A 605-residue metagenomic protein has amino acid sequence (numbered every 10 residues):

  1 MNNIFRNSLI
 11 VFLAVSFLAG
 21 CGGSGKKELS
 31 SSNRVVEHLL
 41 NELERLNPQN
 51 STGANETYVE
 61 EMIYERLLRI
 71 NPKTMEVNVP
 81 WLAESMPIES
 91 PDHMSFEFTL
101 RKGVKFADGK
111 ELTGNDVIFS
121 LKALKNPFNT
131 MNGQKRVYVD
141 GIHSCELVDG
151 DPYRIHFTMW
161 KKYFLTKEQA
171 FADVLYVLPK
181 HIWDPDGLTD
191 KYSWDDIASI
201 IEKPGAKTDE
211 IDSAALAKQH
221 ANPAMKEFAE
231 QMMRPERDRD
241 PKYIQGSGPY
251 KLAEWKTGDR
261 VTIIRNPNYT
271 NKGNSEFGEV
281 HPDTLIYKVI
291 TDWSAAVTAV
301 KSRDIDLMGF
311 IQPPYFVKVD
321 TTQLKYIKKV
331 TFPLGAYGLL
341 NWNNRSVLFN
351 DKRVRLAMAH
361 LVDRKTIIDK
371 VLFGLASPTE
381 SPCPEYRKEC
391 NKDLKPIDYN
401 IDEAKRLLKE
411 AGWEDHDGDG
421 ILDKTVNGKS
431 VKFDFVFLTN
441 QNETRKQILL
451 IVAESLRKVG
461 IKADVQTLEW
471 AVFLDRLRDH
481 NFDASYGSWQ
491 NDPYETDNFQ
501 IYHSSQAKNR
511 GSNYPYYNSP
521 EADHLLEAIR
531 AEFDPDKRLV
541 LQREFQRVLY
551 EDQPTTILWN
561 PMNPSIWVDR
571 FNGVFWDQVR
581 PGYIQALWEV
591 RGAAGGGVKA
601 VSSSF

Functional and structural regions predicted by a protein language model:
L18-G20: C-terminal motif of bacterial Sec signal peptides marking the signal peptidase cleavage site
H38-P91, K122, Q245: N-terminal lobe/hinge region of extracytoplasmic solute-binding protein
Y58, D195, K256-V261, R265 (+5 more regions): Detector for C-terminal structural segments
S85-M131, V148, R154-T158, A296-A299 (+1 more regions): Aromatic- and charge-enriched surface segment that lines or borders ligand/interaction sites
P127-T130, L147, A253-I264, K288-S346 (+4 more regions): Extracellular/periplasmic solute-recognition and catalytic clefts
R136-E227: Surface-exposed binding/hinge segments that line and control ligand-binding clefts or catalytic entry sites
P235-K242, Y269-K318, A453-E454, K462-D464 (+1 more regions): Ligand-site clamp/hinge motif
K256-D259, D292, A299, P313 (+3 more regions): Ligand/substrate-recognition segments at binding pockets and active sites
